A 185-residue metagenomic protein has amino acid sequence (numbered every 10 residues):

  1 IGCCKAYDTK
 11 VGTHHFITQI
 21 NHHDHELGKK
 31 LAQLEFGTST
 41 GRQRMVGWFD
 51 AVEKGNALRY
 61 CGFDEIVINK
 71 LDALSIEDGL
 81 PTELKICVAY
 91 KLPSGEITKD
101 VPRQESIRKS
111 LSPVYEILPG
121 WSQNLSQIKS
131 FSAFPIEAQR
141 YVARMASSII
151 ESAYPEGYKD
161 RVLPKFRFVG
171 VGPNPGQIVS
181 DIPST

Functional and structural regions predicted by a protein language model:
I1-T185: Non-transmembrane, aqueous-exposed alpha-helical and coiled segments at domain scale
